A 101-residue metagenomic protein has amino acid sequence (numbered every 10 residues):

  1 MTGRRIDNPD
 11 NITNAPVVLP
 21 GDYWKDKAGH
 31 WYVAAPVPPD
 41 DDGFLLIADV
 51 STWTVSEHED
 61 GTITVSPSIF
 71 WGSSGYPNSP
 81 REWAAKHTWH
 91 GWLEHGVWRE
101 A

Functional and structural regions predicted by a protein language model:
M1-V18: A boundary/linker detector
N11, V18, D22, P38-D41 (+1 more regions): Intrinsically disordered, low-complexity segments enriched in proline/serine/threonine
T13, P36-F44, R81-H87, E94: Short Cys/His-rich metal-coordination motifs, predominantly Zn2+-binding knuckles/fingers
L19-Y32: Short, flexible, mixed-charge glycine/proline-rich loop motifs that serve as phosphate/nucleic-acid-contacting
G21, I47-A48, H95: Generic detector of low-complexity/intrinsically disordered segments and short hydrophobic N-terminal stretches
Y32-A34, D40-Y76: Compact nucleic-acid interaction/catalytic patches
I63-A101: Short, compact, well-ordered microdomains
